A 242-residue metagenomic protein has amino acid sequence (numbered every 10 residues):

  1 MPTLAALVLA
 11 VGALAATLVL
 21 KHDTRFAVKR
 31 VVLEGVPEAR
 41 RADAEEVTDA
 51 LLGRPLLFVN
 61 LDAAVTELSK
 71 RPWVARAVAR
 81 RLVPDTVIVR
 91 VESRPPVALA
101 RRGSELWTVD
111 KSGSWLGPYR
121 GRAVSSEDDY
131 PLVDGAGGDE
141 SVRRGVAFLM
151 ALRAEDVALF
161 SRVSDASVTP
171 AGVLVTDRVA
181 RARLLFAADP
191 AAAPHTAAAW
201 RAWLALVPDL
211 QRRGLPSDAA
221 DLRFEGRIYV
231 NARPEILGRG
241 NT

Functional and structural regions predicted by a protein language model:
M1-L20, T24-R30, A39-A42, E46-P55 (+4 more regions): Charged, solvent-exposed interaction patches on well-folded alpha/beta domains that mediate macromolecular contacts
L33: Extended, alpha-helix-rich binding/interface surfaces that flank or overlap catalytic cores and mediate recognition
N60, R71: Short, glycine/acidic-rich beta->alpha junctions
